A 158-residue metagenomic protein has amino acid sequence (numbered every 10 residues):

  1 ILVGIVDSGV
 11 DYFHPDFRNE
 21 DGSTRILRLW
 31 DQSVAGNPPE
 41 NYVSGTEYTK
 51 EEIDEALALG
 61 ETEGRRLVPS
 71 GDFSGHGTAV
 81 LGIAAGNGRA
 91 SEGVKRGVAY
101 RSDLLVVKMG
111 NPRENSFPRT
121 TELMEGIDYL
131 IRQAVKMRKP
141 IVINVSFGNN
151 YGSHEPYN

Functional and structural regions predicted by a protein language model:
I1-T121, M137-V142, Y151-H154: Subtilisin-like serine protease catalytic core
L123, Y157-N158: Well-ordered, non-membrane alpha-helical segments in soluble/globular domains
D128-A134: An often Trp-containing, charged/polar helix-loop segment at the C-terminal end of enzyme catalytic cores
N144-S146: Active-site neighborhood of phospho(di)ester-bond hydrolases with catalytic His/Asp-centered motifs
